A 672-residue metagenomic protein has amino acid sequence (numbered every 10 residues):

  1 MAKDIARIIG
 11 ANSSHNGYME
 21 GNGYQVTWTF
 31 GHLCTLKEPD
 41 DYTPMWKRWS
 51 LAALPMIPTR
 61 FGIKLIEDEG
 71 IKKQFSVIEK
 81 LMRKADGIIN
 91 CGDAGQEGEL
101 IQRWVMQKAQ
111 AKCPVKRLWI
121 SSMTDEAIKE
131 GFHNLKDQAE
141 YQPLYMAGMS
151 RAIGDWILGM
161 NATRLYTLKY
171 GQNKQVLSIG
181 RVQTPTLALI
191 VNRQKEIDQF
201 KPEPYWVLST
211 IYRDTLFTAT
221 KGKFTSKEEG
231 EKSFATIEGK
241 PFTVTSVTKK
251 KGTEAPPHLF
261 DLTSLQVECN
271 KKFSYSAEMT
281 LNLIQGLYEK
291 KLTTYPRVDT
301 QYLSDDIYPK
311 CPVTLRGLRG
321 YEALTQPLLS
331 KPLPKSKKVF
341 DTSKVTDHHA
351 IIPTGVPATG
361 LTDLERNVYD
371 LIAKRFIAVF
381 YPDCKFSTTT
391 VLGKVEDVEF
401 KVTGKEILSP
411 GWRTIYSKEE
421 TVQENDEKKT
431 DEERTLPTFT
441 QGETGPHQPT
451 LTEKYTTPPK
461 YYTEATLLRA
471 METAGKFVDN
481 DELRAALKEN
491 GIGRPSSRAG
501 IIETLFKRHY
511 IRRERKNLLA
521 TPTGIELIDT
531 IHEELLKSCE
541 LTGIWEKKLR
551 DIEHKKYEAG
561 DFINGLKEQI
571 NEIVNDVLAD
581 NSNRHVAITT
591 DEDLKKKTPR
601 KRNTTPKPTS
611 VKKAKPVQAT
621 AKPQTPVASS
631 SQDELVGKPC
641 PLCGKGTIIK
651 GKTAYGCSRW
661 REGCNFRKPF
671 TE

Functional and structural regions predicted by a protein language model:
M1-A152, W156, M160, G445: Intrinsically disordered, low-complexity regulatory segments
P39, K84-I89, T215-F234, P639-T653 (+1 more regions): OB-fold/S1-family RNA-binding modules
G62-I88, L189-I190, E268-C269, L371-I377 (+1 more regions): Phosphate-interacting basic helix/loop segments used at nucleotide- and nucleic-acid interfaces
G70, S76-V77, R83-K84, D125-Y212 (+1 more regions): C-terminal or mid-to-C-terminal helical accessory/interaction module adjacent to the motor/catalytic core
G92-A94, N173-V176, K249-H258, V267-F273 (+3 more regions): Conserved short loop/turn motifs at secondary-structure junctions
K108, T163, Q199, A277-E278 (+1 more regions): Basic, low-complexity terminal or inter-domain segments flanking catalytic cores
K227-F260, Q266: Metal- or metallocofactor-binding catalytic centers and their adjacent structured scaffolds across diverse enzyme
